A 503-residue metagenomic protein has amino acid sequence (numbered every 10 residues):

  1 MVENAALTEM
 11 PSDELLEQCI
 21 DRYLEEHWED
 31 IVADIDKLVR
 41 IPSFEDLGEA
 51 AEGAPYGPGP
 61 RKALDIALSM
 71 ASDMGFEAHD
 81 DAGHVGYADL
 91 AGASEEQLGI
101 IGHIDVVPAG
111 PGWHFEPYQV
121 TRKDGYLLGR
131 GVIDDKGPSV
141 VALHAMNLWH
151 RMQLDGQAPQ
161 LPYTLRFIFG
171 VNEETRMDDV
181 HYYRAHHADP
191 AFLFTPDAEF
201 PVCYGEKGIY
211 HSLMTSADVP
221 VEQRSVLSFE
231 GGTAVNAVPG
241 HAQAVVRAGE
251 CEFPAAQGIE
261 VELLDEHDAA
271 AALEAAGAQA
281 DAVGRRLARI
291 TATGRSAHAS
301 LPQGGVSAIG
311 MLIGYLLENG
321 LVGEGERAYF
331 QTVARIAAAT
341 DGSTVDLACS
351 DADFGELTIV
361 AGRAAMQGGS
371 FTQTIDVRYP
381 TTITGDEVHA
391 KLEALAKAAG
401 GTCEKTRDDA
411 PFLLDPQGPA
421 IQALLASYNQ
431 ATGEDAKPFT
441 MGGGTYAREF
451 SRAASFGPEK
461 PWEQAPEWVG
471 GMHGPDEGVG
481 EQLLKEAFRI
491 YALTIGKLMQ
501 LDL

Functional and structural regions predicted by a protein language model:
V2-G99, V106-A109, T374, L483-E486: N-terminal helical capping/dimerization or prosegment-like subdomains of hydrolases acting on amide or phosphate bonds
Y23, P42, Q367, S427-Y428 (+1 more regions): Zn-dependent metallopeptidase/amidohydrolase metal-coordination segment
E52, Q331-A338, V360-A365, D376-T381 (+2 more regions): A short beta-alpha structural unit
E96-F169, T175, G470-Q482: Active-site metal-coordination/substrate-binding segment of hydrolases, especially metallo-dependent peptidases
D135-V219, D341-D353, L503: Acidic/histidine-rich catalytic neighborhood of metal-dependent amide-processing enzymes
H144-R151, I313-G320, L493-G496: Short glycine/serine- and small hydrophobic-enriched flexible loop segments
Y204-E230, V235-R295, A299-G362, I383-G400: Acidic-enriched catalytic cores of C-N bond-cleaving enzymes acting on peptides and small amides
A244, A288-G294, F371-V377, K405-R407: Short, hydrophobic beta-strand segments
